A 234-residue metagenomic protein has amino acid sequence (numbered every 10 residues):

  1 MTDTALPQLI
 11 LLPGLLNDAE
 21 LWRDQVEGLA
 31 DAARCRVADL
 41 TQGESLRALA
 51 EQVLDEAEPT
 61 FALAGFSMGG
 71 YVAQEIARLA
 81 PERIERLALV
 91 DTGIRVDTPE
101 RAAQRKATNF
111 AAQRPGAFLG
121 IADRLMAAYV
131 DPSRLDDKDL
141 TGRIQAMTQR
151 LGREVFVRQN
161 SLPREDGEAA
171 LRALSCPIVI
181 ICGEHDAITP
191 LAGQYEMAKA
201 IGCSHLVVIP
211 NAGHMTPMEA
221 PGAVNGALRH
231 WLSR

Functional and structural regions predicted by a protein language model:
T2, L6, L15-A64, E75-A80 (+1 more regions): Active-site loop/oxyanion-hole signature of alpha/beta-hydrolase fold enzymes
P13-L15, G65-G70, G183: Conserved alpha/beta-hydrolase "nucleophile elbow" surrounding the catalytic nucleophile
R78-L79, R83-G116: Flexible "cap/lid" loop of the alpha/beta hydrolase fold
D97-E100, G116-A173: Conserved alpha/beta-hydrolase catalytic His-Asp/Glu region
L174, I180-C182, D186: Short beta-strand/loop motif that positions the catalytic acidic residue of the alpha/beta-hydrolase fold
C176, P190-K199: Short alpha-helix in the alpha/beta-hydrolase fold that links the catalytic acid
A198-H214: Catalytic histidine neighborhood in serine/cysteine hydrolases with alpha/beta-hydrolase-type architecture
A212-N225: Catalytic histidine-centered segment of alpha/beta-hydrolase-like enzymes
